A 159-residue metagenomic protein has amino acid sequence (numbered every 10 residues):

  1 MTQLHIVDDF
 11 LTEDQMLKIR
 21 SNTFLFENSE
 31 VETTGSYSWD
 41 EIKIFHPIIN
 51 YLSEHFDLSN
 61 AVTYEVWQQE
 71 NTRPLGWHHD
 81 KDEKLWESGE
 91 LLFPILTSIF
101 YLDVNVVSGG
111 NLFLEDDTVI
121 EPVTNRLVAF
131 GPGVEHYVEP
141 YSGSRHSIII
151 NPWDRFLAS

Functional and structural regions predicted by a protein language model:
M1-W67, T72-L75: Non-heme Fe(II)/2-oxoglutarate
D57-S159: Catalytic core of non-heme Fe(II) oxygenases with the double-stranded beta-helix
